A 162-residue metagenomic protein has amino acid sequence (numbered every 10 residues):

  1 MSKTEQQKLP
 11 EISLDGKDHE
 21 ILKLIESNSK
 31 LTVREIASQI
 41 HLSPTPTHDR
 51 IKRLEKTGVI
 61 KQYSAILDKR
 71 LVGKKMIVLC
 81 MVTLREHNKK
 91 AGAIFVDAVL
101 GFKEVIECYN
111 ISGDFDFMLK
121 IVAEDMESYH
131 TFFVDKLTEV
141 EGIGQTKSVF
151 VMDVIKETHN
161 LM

Functional and structural regions predicted by a protein language model:
M1-M162: A compositional/biophysical signature of low hydrophobicity enriched in polar/charged and small residues
